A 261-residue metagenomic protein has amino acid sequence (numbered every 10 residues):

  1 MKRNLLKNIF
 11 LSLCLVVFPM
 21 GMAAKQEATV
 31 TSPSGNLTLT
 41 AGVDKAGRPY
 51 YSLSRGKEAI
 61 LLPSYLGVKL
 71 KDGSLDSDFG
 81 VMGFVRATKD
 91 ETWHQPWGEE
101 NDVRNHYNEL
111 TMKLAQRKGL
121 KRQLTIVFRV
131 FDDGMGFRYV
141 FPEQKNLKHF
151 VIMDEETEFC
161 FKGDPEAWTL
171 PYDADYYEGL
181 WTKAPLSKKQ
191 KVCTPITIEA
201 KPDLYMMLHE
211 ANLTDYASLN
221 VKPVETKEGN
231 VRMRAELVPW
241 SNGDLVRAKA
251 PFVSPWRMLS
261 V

Functional and structural regions predicted by a protein language model:
M1-Q26: Bacterial Sec-dependent N-terminal signal peptides
T29-V261: N-terminal accessory beta-strand-rich subdomains and adjacent acidic, glycine-rich linkers that precede catalytic cores
